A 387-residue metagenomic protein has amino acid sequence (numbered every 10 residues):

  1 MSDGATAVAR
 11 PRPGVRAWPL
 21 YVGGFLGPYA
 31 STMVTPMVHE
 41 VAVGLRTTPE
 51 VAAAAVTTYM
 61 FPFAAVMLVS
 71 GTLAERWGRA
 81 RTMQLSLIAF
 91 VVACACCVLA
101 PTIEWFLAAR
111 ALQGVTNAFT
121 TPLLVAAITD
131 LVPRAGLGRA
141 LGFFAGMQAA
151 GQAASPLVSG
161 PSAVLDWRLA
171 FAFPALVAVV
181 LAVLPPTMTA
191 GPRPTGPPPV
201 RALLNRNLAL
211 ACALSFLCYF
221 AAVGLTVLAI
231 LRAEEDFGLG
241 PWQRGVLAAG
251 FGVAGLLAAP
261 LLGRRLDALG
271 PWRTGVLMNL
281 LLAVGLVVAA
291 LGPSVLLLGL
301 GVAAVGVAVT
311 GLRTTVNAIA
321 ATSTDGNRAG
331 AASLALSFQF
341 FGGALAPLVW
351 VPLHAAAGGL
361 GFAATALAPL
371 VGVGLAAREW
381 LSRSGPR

Functional and structural regions predicted by a protein language model:
R46, G78, L99-W105, G238 (+1 more regions): Helix-breaking motifs and short loop linkers at transmembrane-helix boundaries and internal kinks in secondary membrane
A64-P101, L266: Conserved MFS/SLC helix-loop-helix module at the cytosolic interface between two early adjacent transmembrane helices
A89, A93, E104-Q113, L296-A304: Paired small-residue
I103, A109-Q148: Cytoplasmic helix-loop-helix junction between adjacent transmembrane helices in 12-TM secondary transporters
R134-P186: Helix-loop-helix hairpin linking two adjacent transmembrane segments in secondary transporters
A175-P194, L375-W380: C-terminal membrane-cytosol helix-exit motif in multi-pass small-molecule transporters
W272-V316: C-terminal transmembrane helical hairpin of 12-TM major facilitator-type secondary transporters
S323-A357: A late C-terminal transmembrane helix in Major Facilitator Superfamily
